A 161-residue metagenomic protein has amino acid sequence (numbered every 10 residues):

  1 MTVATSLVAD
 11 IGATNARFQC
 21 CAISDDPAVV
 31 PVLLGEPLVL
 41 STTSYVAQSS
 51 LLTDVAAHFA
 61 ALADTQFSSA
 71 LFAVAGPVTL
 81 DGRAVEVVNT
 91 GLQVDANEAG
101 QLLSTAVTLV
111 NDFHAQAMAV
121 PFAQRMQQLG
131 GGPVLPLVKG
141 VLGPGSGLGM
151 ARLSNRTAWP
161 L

Functional and structural regions predicted by a protein language model:
T2-D54: Short glycine-rich, Thr/Ser-proximal phosphate-binding strand/loop in the N-terminal lobe of ATP-dependent enzymes
V3-A4, S104-T105, L135-K139: Short coil/turn connectors at secondary-structure junctions
D10, L71-A75, V110, G140-G147 (+1 more regions): Short beta-strand segments
F18, A119-V120, L153-N155: Short, function-defining helix-loop hinge/capping sites that tune catalysis or transport
A22-D25, D81, L153-T157: Short acidic-glycine loop/turn motifs at beta-strand connectors
F59-Q101, A106-T108, M118-M126, V141: Short beta-strand-loop/turn "lid" adjacent to the catalytic site in phosphate-handling enzymes
F113, A117: N-terminal Rossmann-like NAD(P) cofactor-binding subdomain of oxidoreductases, focused on the glycine-rich
G131, L135-L161: Glycine/GP-enriched mid-protein hinge/lid loop-to-helix segment characteristic of carbohydrate kinases
